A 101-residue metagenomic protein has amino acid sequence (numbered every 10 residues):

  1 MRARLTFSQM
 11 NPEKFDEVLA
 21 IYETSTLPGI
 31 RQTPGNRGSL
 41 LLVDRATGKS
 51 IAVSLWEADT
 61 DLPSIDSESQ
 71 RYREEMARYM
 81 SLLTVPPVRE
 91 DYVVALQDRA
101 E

Functional and structural regions predicted by a protein language model:
R2, F7-N11, R37-T47, E74-E101: Glycine-rich beta-strand-turn "strand-cap" elements at beta-sheet edges
Q9-A20: Short, surface-exposed ligand-recognition loops at beta-strand->loop->(often short) alpha-helix junctions that present
P12, T47-K49, A58-L62: Short, charged/polar surface micro-motifs in flexible loops or helix N-caps
F15-E17, D61-P63, D98: Intrinsically disordered, low-complexity acidic/polar segments
T24-R37, L55-R89: An amphipathic, aromatic/His-enriched active-site/gating alpha helix that lines ligand/cofactor pockets
